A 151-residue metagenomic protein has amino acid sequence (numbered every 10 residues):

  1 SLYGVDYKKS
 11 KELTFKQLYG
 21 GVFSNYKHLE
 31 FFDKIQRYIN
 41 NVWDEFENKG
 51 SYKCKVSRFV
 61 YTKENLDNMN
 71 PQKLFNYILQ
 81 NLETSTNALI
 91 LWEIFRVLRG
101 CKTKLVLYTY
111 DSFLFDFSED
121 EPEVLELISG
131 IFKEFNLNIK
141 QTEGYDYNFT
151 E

Functional and structural regions predicted by a protein language model:
S1-Y108, F135-Y145, F149-E151: Conserved catalytic core of nucleic-acid polymerases
Y110-S112: Short acidic/histidine-rich active-site segments
L114-L127: Catalytic palm subdomain of template-directed nucleic-acid polymerases, centered on the conserved carboxylate motif
E126-F135: Extended Gly/Ser/Thr-rich low-complexity repeat segments, especially those forming or decorating extracellular
